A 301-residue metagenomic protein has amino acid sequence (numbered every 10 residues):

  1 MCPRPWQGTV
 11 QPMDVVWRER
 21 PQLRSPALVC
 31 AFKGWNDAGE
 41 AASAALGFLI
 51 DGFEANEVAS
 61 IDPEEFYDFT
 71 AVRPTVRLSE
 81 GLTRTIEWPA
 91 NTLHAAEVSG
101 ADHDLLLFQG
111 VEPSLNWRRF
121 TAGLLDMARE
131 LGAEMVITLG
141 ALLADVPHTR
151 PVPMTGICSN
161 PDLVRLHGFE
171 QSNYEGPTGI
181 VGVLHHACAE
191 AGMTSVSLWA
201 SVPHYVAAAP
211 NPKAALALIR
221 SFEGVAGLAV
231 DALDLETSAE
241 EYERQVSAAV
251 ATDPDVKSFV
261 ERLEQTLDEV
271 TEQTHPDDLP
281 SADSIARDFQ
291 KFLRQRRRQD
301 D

Functional and structural regions predicted by a protein language model:
W6-G110: N-terminal short beta-loop-beta anion/metal-coordinating cradle
C30-A31, Q109-G110, T138-L139, W199-S201: Short beta-strand segments
F32-N36, L107-W117, H167-E175, Y205-A209: Flexible, glycine/proline-enriched loop segments at strand-loop-helix junctions that form or flank small-ligand binding
E40-A44, L115, R119, E175 (+6 more regions): Conserved active-site and cofactor/substrate-binding residues in soluble primary-metabolism enzymes
H103, G110-D162, L184: Internal, conserved structured core segments that host functional sites
D145-V225, A229: Catalytic cores of processing enzymes, dominated by hydrolases/peptidases, characterized by acidic/His-rich
V206-D301: A conserved C-terminal secondary-structure "cap"
